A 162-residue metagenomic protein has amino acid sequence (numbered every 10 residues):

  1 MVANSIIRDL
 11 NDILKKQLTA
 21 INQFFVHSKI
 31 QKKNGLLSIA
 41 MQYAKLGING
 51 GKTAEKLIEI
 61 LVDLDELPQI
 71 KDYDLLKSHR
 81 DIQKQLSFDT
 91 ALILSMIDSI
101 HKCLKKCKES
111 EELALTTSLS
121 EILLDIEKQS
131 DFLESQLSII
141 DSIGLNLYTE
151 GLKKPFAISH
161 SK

Functional and structural regions predicted by a protein language model:
M1-K162: Iron-associated oxidoreductase/ferritin-like identity signal
